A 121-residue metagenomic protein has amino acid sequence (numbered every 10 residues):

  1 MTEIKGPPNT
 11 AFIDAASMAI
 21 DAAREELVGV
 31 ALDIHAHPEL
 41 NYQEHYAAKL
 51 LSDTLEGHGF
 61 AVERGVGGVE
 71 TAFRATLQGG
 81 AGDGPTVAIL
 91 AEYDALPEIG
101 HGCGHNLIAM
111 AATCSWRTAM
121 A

Functional and structural regions predicted by a protein language model:
T2-M120: Acidic/His- and Gly-rich active-site-bordering loop/insert found across diverse amide/peptide-bond hydrolases
